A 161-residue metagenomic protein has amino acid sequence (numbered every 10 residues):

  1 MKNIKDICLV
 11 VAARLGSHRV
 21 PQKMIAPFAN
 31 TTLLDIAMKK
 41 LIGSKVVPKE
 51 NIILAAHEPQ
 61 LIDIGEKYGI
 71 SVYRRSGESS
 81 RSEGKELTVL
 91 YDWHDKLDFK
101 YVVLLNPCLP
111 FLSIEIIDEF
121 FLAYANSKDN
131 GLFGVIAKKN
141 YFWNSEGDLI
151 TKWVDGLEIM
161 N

Functional and structural regions predicted by a protein language model:
M1-P21: N-terminal nucleotide-binding beta1-loop-alpha1 segment
N3-I4, H94-K100, A125-S127: Glycine-rich phosphate-binding loop signature in dinucleotide/nucleotide-binding domains
D6-V11, L34, L41, N51-L54: Hydrophobic targeting segments
R14, G77, N106, I136-A137: Histidine-centered beta-alpha loop that forms part of the nucleotide-sugar donor binding/catalytic region in diverse
V20-G43: Short, well-formed alpha-helical segments that are part of the catalytic scaffolds of diverse glycosyltransferases
G43-V46, I53, P59-V103, F111-E115 (+1 more regions): Short phosphate-binding loop-to-helix
E83, V89, P110-N161: Conserved core of the sugar-phosphate nucleotidyltransferase
